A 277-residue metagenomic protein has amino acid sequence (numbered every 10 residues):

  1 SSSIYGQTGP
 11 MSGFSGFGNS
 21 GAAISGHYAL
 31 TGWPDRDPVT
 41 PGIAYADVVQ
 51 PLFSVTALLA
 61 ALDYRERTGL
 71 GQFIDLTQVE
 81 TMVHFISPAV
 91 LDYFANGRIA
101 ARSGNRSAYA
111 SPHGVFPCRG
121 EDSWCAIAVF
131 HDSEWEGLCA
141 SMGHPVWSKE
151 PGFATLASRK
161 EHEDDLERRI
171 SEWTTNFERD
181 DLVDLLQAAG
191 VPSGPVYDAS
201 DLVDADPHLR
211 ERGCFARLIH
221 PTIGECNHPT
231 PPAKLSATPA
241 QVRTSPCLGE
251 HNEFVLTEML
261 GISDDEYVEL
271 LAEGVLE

Functional and structural regions predicted by a protein language model:
S1-F130, G137: Active-site-adjacent "lid/gating" segments in soluble enzymes
S12, R159-E163, A205-R210, L276-E277: Short secondary-structure transition/capping segments
L62-E66, M142, L260: Short, hydrophobic alpha-helical segments
P112-A189, S193: Aromatic-enriched alpha-helical interface/lid elements that frame and gate functional surfaces
A154, I219-E269: Flexible, small-/acidic-enriched active-site or ligand-binding loops
Q187-V242: A glycine-rich dinucleotide-binding beta-alpha-beta segment and adjacent secondary-structure elements that constitute
Y267-E277: Non-catalytic accessory regions
